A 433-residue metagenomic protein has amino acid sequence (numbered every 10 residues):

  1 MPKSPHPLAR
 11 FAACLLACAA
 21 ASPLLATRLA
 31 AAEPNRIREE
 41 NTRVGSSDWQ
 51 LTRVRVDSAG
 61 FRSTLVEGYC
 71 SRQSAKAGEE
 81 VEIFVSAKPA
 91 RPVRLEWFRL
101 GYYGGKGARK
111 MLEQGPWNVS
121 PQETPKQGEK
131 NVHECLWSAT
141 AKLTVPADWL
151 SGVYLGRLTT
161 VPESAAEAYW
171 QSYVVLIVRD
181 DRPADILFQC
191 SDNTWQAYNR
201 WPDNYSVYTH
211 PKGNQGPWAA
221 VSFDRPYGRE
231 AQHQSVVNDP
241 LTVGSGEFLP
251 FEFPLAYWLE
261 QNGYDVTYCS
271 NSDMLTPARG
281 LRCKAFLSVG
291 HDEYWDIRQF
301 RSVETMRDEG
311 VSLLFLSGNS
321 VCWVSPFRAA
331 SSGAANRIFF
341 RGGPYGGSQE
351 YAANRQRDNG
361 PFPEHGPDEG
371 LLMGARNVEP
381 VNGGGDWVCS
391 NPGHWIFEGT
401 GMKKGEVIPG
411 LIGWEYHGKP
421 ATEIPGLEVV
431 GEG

Functional and structural regions predicted by a protein language model:
M1-A9: N-terminal secretory signal peptides that target proteins for export/translocation
F11-P23: Bacterial N-terminal signal peptides
L25-A31: Sec/Tat signal peptide C-region and signal peptidase I cleavage site
A31-E67: N-terminal pre-domain segments of enzymes
E67-A90, R99-Y103, A108-L112, W117-P162 (+1 more regions): Ligand-binding face of N-terminal immunoglobulin V-set domains in extracellular IgSF glycoproteins
A90, E96-P116, E163, A168-R279: Aromatic-Pro/Gly-enriched surface loop or interdomain linker that acts as a lid/target-recognition segment
S120-H133, K142-T144, D148-L150, G244-A329: Helical hinge/lid and interdomain linker segments adjacent to catalytic or ligand-binding clefts that mediate domain
W323-G433: An acidic, glycine-rich "communication" segment
